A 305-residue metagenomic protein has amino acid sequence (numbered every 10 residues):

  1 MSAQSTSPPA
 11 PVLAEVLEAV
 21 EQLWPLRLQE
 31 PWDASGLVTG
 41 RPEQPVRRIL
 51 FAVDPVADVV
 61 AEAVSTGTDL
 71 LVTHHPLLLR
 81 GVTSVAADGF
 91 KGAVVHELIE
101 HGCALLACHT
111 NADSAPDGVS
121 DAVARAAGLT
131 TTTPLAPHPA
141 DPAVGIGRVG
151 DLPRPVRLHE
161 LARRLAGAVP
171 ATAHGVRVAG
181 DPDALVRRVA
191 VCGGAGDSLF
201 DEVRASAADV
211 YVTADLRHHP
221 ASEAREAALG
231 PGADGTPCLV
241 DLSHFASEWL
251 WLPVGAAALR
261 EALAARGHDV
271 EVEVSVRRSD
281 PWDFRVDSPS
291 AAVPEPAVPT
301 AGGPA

Functional and structural regions predicted by a protein language model:
M1-A305: Hydrophobic structural segments
